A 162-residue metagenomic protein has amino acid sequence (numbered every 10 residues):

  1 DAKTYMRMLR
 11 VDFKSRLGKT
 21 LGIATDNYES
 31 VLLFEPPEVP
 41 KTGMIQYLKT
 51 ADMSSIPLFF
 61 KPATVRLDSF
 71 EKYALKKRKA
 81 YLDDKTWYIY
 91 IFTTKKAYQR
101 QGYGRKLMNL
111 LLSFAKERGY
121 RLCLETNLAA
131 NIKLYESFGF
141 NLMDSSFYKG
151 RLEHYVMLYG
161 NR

Functional and structural regions predicted by a protein language model:
K3-I23, S30, D84, Y88: A short helix-loop-beta-strand connector motif used in the catalytic cores of GNAT acetyltransferases and, in some
A24, L33-E35, V156-G160: Short, well-ordered beta-strand micro-motif
E29-L32, D144: A structural microfeature
V31-T93: Conserved acyl-donor/pantetheine-binding loop and adjacent beta-alpha core of acyl/acetyltransferases and related
K85-W87, A115-N127: Conserved GNAT acetyl-CoA-binding A-motif
Y90-Q99, C123-K133, Y148-L152, Y159-N161: Conserved beta-strand-loop-alpha-helix junction that forms the acyl-donor binding cleft
T94, R100-S113: Conserved acetyl-CoA-binding loop-helix of GNAT-fold acetyltransferases
R105, E117-R118, L128-S145, K149: Conserved active-site alpha-helix within GNAT-family acetyltransferase domains
